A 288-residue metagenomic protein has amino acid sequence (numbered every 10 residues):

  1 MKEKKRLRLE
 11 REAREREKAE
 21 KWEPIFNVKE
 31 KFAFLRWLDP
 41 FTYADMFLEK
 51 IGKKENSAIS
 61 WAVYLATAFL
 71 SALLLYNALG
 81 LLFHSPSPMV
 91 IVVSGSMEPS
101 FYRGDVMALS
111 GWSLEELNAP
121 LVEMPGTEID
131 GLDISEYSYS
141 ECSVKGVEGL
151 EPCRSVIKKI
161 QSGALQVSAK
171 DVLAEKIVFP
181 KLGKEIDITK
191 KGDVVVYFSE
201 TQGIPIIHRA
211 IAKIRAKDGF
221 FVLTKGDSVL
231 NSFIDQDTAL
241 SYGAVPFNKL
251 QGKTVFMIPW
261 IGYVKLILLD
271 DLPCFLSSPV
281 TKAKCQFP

Functional and structural regions predicted by a protein language model:
M1-F179, M257-P288: Protein maturation boundaries and topogenic segments
S87, F198-R209, S241-P246: Short coil-to-beta-strand transition motifs
V92, I206-I214: Short beta-strand-centered aromatic/proline hotspots
S100-Y102, D187-T189, T201-G203, R215-K217: Extracellular/periplasmic catalytic domains that process cell-envelope and extracellular macromolecules
M107-L109, V194-Y197, Q251: Hydrophobic beta-strand signal
P120, K181-S199: Short coil-to-beta transition motif at edge beta-strands of beta-rich domains
V122-P125, F198, I211-K213: PDZ peptide-recognition modules
I211-L269: Extended, hydrophilic extramembrane loops/domains of integral membrane proteins
